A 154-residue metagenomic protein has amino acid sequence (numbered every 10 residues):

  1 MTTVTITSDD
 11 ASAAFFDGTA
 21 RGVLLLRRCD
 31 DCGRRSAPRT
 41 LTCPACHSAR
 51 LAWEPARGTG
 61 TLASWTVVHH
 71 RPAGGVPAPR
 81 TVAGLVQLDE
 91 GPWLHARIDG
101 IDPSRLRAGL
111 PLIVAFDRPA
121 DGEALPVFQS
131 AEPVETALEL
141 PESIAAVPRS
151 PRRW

Functional and structural regions predicted by a protein language model:
M1-L24, S130-A137: A broadly conserved sequence feature marking short terminus-proximal activation segments in nucleic acid-centric
G22-L25, R39, A56-G58: Short metal-coordination and nucleic-acid-contact micro-motifs, chiefly zinc-binding Cys/His arrays
R28-D31, T42-S48: Short, cysteine/histidine-rich loop/knuckle motifs that typically chelate Zn2+
A37, R50-A52: Short functional micro-motifs and their immediate structural scaffolds
G60-L62, I98: Conserved hydrophobic positions within beta-strands
W65-H70, D117-P119: Short, conserved beta-turn/loop elements at beta-strand boundaries and strand-helix junctions
A78-L94: Short, basic/aromatic beta-hairpin or loop at an interaction surface
G91, H95-W154: Well-ordered alpha/beta subsegment
